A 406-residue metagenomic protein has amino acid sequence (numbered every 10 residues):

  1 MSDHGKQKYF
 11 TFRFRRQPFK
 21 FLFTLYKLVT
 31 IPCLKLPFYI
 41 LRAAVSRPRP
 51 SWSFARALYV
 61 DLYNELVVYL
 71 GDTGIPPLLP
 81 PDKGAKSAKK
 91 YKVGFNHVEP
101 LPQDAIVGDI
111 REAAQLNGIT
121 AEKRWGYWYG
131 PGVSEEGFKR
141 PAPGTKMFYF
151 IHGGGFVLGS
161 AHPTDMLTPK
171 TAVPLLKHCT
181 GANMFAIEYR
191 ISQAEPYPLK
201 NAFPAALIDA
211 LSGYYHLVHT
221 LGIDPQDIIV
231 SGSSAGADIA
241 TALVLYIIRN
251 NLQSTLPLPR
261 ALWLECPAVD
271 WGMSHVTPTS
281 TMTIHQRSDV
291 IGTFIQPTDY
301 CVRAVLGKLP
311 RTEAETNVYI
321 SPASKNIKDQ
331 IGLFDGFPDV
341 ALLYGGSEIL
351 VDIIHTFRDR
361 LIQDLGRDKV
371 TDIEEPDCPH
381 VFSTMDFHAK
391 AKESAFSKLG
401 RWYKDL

Functional and structural regions predicted by a protein language model:
M1-K146, T298, V302-R303, A341 (+3 more regions): Extended, polar/charged low-complexity intrinsically disordered and coiled-coil segments in eukaryotic
K20, H219-I229, T241-L406: Alpha/beta hydrolase fold serine-hydrolase catalytic domain that processes acyl esters and thioesters
W125-C179: Short, surface-exposed "cap/lid" segments of acyl-processing enzymes
G155, Y189-Q193, V269, P379: Alpha/beta-hydrolase active-site loop signature
S160-H162, E195-P198, H275: Conserved catalytic-core motifs of eukaryotic protein kinase domains, centered on the activation segment
V173-A194: Conserved alpha/beta-hydrolase
K200-L221: Alpha/beta-hydrolase active-site loop
G232, G236, A240: Gly/Ala-rich beta-loop-alpha elbow adjacent to hydrolase catalytic centers
